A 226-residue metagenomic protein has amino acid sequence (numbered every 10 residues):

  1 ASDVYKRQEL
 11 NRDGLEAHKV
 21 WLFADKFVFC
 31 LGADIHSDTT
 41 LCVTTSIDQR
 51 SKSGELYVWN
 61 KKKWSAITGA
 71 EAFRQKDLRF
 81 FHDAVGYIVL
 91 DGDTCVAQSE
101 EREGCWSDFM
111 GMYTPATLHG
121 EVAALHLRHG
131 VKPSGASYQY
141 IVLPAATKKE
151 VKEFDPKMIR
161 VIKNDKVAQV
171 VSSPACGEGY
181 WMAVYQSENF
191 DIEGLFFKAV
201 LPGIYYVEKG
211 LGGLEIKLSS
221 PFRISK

Functional and structural regions predicted by a protein language model:
A1-Y5: Short, small-residue-biased leader/transition segments that mark boundaries at the very start of proteins
L10-R12, D34-H36, D93-T94, E100-E101 (+2 more regions): Secondary-structure transition/turn motif
L10-S53, H126-K132, A136, V142-V167: Acidic, contiguous internal or C-terminal segments within carbohydrate-active enzymes that form a structured patch used
K19-L22, I67, L90-D91, E178-N189: Short amphipathic beta-strand/extended segments with alternating polar/hydrophobic composition
V28-C30, I88, V171: Short hydrophobic-aromatic micro-motifs
S53-K61: Short aromatic-acidic-glycine turn motif
K63-A124, D191-I192, F197: Trp/Gly-enriched beta-strand surface patches
L143-K226: Non-catalytic terminal regions with compositionally biased, polar/charged low complexity
